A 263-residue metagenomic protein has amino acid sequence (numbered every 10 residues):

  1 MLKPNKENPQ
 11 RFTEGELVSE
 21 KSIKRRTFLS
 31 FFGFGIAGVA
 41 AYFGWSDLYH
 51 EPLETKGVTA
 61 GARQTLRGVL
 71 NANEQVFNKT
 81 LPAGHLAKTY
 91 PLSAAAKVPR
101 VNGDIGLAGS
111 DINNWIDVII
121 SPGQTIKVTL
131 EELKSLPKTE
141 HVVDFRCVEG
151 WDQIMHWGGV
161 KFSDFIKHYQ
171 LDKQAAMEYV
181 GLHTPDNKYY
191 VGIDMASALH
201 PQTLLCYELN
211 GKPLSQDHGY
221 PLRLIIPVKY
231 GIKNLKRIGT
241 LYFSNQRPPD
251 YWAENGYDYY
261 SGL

Functional and structural regions predicted by a protein language model:
M1-I23, I36-A37: N-terminal secretory signal peptides
F12-G15, F28, E132: Short, charged low-complexity linear motifs
E20, F31-F34, V69, N73: Low-complexity, intrinsically disordered/propeptide-like segments
K24, S46-L263: Structured, non-membrane catalytic/scaffold regions adjacent to prosthetic-group chemistry
T27-L48: N-terminal export signals
